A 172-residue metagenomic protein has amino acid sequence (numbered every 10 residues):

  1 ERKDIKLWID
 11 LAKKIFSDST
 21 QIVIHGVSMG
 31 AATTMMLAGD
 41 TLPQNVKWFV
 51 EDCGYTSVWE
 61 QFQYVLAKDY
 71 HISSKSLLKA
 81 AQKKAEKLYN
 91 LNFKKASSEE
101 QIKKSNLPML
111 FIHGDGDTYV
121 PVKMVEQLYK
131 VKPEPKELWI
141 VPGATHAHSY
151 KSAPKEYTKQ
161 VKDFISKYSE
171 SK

Functional and structural regions predicted by a protein language model:
E1-F16: Alpha/beta-hydrolase active-site loop
F16-S28: Alpha/beta-hydrolase fold nucleophile elbow
M36-L91: Hydrolase active-site cap/lid region
S98, L107, P121-K130: Short alpha-helix in the alpha/beta-hydrolase fold that links the catalytic acid
K104-N106, F111-H113, D117: Short beta-strand/loop motif that positions the catalytic acidic residue of the alpha/beta-hydrolase fold
D115-V120, A147-H148: Acidic catalytic loop of the alpha/beta-hydrolase fold
Y129-A147, Q160: Catalytic histidine neighborhood in serine/cysteine hydrolases with alpha/beta-hydrolase-type architecture
S152-K172: Catalytic active-site module of serine/aspartate enzymes centered on a nucleophile-bearing elbow/loop
